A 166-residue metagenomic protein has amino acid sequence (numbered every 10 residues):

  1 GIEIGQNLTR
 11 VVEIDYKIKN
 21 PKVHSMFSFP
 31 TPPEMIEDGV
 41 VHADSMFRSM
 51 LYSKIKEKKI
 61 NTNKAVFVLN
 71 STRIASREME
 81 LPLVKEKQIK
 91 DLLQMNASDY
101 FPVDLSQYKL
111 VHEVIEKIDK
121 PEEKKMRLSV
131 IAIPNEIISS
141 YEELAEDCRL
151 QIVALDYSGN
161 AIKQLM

Functional and structural regions predicted by a protein language model:
G1-P30, S49, A65-N70, M166: Gly/Thr-rich phosphate-binding beta-strand-loop-beta motif of the actin/hexokinase/Hsp70
E3-G5, N61, E122: Solvent-exposed loop and beta-edge segments used for protein-protein assembly and interaction
Q6, H42-M50, V84, Q88 (+1 more regions): Generic alpha-helix structural propensity
D15-I18, I55-K58, F101-D104: Conserved NTP-handling cores and scaffolds of large molecular machines
P21, E37-D38, I74-E78: Switch/connector loops and helix/strand junctions flanking conserved nucleotide-binding motifs in nucleotide-processing
S25-K56: N-terminal phosphate-binding loop and adjacent alpha-helix
L51-K64, C148: Phosphate/pyrophosphate-binding loops at sites that engage ATP/ADP/AMP, CoA/4′-phosphopantetheine, polyphosphate
K64, V68-M166: Active-site neighborhood for divalent-cation/phosphate handling
